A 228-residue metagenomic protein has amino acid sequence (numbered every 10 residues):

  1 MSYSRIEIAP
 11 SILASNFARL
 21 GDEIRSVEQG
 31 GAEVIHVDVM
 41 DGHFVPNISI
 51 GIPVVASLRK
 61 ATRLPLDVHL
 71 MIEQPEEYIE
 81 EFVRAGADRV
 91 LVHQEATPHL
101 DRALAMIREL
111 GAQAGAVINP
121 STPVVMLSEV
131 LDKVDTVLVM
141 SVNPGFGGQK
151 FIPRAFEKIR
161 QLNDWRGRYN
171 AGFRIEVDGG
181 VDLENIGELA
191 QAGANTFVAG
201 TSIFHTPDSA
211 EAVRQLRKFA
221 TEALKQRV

Functional and structural regions predicted by a protein language model:
M1-L91, T97-R102, M106-E109, Q113-A114 (+6 more regions): Conserved N-terminal beta1-alpha1 strand-loop-helix module at the mouth
H36, E176-V177: Generic enzyme active-site microenvironment
H93-E95, I118-N119, M140-N143, G200-T201: Short beta->alpha connector loops at strand-helix junctions that form conserved, small/polar/Pro-enriched
Q113-V117, S121: Internal catalytic-core helix/loop-beta-alpha segment that presents or stabilizes conserved functional determinants
G180-A192: Acidic, divalent-metal-coordinating active-site segment for phosphoryl/phosphodiester hydrolysis, typified by short
A194-A199, F204-H205: Acidic, Mg2+-coordinating phosphoryl-transfer loop and its flanking beta/alpha structural elements, shared across
